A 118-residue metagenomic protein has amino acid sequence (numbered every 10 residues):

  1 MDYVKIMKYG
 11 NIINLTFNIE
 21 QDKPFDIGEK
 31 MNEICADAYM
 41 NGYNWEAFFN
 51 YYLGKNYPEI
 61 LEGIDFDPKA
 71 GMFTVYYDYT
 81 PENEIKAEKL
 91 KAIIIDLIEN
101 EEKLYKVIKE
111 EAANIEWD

Functional and structural regions predicted by a protein language model:
M1-F25: N-terminal, charge-rich interaction modules
K8, E29, E33, A92 (+2 more regions): Polar/charged alpha-helical tracts
T16-E62: Surface-exposed, low-hydrophobicity interaction/linker segments
W45-K103: Amphipathic protein-protein interaction modules
F49, K103-D118: Short proline/glycine- and acidic-rich turn/helix-capping motifs at secondary-structure junctions
